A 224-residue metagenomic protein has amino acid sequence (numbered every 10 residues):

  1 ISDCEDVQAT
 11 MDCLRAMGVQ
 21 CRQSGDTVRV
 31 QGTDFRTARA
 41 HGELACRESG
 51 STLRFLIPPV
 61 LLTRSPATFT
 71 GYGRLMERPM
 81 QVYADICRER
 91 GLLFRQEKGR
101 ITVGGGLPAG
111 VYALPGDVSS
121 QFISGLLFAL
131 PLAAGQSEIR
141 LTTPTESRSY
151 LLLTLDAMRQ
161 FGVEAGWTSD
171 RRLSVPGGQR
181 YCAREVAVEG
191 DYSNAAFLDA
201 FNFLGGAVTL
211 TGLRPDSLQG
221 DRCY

Functional and structural regions predicted by a protein language model:
I1-Y224: Short, structured segments at the rim of ligand-binding sites
